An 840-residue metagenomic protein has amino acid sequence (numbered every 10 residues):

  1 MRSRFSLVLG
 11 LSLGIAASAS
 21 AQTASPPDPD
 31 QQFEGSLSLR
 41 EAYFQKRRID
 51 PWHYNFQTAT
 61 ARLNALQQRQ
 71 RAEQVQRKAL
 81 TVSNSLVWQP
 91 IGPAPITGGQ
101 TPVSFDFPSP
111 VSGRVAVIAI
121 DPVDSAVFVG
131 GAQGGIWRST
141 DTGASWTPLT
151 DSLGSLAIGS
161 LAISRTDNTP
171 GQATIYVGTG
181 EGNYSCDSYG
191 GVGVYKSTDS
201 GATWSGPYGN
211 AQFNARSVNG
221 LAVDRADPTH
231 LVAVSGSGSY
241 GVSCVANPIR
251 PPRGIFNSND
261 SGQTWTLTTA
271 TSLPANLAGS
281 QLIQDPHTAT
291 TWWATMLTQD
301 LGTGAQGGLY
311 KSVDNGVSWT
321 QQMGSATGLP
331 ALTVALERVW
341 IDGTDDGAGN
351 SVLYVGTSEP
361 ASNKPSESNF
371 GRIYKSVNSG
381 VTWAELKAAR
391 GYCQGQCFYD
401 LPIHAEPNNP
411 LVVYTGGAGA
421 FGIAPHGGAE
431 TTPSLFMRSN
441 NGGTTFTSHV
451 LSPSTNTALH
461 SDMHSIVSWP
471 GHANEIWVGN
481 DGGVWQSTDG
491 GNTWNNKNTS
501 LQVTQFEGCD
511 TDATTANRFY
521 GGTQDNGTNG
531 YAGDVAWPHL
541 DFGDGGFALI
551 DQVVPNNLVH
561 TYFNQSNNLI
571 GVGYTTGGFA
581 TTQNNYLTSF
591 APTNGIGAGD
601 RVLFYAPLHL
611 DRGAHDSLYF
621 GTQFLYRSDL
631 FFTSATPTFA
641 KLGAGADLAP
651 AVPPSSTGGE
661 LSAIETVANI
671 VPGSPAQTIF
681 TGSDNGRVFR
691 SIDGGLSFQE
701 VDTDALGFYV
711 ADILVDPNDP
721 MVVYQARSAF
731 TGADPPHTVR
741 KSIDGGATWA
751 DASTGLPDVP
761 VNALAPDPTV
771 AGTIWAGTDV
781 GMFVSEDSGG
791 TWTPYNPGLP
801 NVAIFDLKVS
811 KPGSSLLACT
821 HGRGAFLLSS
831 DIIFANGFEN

Functional and structural regions predicted by a protein language model:
M1-V8: Bacterial N-terminal signal peptides that target proteins for export
V8-A16: Bacterial N-terminal signal peptides
A19-T23: Boundary at the C-terminal end of the N-terminal hydrophobic targeting segment
A24-S830: Beta-propeller blade termini and top-face loops
S829-N840: Low-complexity, Pro/Thr/Ser/Gly/Ala-rich linker/spacer regions in secreted, extracellular modular proteins
